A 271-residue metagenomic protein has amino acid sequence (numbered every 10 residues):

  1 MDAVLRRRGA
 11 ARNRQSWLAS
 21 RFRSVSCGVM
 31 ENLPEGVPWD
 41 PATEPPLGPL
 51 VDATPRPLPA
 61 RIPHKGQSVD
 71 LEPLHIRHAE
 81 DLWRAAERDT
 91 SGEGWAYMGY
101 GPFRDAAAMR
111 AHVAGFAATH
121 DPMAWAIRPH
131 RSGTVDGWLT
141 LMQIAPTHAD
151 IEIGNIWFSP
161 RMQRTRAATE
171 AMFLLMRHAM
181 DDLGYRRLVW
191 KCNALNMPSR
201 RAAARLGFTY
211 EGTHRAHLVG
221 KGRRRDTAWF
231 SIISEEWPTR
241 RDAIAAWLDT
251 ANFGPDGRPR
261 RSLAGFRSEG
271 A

Functional and structural regions predicted by a protein language model:
R6-R14: Compositionally biased, low-complexity flexible segments
G28-T165, H178, D182, R223-P238 (+1 more regions): GNAT-family acyltransferases
D181-K191: Conserved GNAT acetyl-CoA-binding A-motif
W190-R200: Conserved beta-strand-loop-alpha-helix junction that forms the acyl-donor binding cleft
A202-A203, F230: Conserved active-site tyrosine of GNAT-family acetyltransferases
T209-R223: Conserved catalytic-core motifs of GNAT/GCN5-like acyltransferases
